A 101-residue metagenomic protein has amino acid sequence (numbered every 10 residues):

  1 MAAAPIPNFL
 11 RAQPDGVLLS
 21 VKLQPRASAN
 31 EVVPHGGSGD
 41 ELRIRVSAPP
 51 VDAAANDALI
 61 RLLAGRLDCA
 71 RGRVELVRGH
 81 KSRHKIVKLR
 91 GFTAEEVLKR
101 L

Functional and structural regions predicted by a protein language model:
M1-I60, C69-R71, E75-L76, H80 (+1 more regions): Contiguous, often N-terminal, cationic amphipathic patches that form binding interfaces
R66: Residues within the alpha-helical elements of helix-turn-helix
